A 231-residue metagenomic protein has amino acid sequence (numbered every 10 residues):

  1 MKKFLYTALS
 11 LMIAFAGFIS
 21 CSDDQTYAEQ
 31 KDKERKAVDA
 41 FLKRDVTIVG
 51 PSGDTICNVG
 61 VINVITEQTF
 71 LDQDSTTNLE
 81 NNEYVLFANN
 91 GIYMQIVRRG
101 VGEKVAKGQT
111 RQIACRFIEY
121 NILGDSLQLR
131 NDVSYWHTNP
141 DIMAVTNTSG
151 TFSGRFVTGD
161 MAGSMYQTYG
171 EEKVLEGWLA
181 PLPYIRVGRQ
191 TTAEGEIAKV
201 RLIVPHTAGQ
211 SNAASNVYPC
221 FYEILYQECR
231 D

Functional and structural regions predicted by a protein language model:
M1-L9: Bacterial N-terminal signal peptides that target proteins for export
L5, C21-D231: Cross-family detector of peptidyl-prolyl cis-trans isomerase
L11-F15: Alpha-helical transmembrane segments
A16-S20: C-terminal motif of bacterial Sec signal peptides marking the signal peptidase cleavage site
